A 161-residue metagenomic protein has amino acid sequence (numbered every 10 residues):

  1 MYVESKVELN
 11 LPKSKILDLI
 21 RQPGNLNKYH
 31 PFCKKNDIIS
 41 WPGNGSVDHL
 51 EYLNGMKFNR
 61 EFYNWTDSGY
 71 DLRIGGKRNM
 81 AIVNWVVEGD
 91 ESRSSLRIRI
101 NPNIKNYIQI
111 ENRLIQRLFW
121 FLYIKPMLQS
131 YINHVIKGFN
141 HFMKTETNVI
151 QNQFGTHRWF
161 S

Functional and structural regions predicted by a protein language model:
M1-W41, F160-S161: Hydrophobic ligand-binding cavity/cleft-lining segments
Y2-E4, G55-N59, N79-N84: Short, surface-exposed coil-to-beta transition loops
N10-K13, N64-D67, V86-L96, H141-T145: A short, structured loop/turn motif at beta-sheet edges
K15-I20, L26, D48, F62 (+3 more regions): Hydrophobic pocket/interface hotspot
I38, I136-S161: Short, highly charged C-terminal tails/helix-capping segments
W41-H49, N64-R73: Short, hydrophobic/aromatic-rich segments at coil-to-beta transitions
Y52-N54, I74-G76: Short acidic, glycine-rich loop/turn motifs
G76-H134, I150-N152: Beta-strand/loop substructures that line and gate deep hydrophobic ligand-binding cavities in soluble
